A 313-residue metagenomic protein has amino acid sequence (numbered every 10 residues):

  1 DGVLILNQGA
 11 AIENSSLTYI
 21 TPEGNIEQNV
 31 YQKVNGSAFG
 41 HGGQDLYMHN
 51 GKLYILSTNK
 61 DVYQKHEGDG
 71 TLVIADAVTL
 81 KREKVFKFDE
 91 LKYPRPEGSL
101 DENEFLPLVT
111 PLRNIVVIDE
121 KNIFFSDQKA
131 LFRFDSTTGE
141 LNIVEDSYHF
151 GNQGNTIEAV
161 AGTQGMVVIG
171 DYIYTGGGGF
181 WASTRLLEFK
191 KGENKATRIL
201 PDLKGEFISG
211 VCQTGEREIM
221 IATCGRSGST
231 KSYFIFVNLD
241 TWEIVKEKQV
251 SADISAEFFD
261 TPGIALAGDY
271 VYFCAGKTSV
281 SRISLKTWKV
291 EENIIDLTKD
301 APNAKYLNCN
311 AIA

Functional and structural regions predicted by a protein language model:
D1-T71, A77-L80, W288, A311-A313: Acidic/polar, low-complexity intrinsically disordered N-terminal segments immediately downstream of a Sec signal
G2-L6, K52-I55, N122-F125, Y172-G176 (+2 more regions): Conserved beta-propeller blade signature
A11-T18, V62-V73, A130-D135, F180-F189 (+2 more regions): Structural motif
T21-G24, D76-L80, D135-G139, F189-N194 (+2 more regions): Short loop/turn segments that connect beta-strands within beta-propeller blades
E23-G36, K81-P96, L141-N155, A196-L203 (+2 more regions): Beta-propeller fold detector
S37-M48, K92-I118, G151-G170, D202-E216 (+2 more regions): Repeated scaffold domains used in trafficking and secretory/extracellular systems, primarily beta-propellers
N142-D240: Solenoidal tandem-repeat scaffolds enriched in leucines and small polar residues
S229-A313: Intrinsically disordered, low-complexity segments enriched in Gly and acidic/Ser/Thr residues that form flexible
